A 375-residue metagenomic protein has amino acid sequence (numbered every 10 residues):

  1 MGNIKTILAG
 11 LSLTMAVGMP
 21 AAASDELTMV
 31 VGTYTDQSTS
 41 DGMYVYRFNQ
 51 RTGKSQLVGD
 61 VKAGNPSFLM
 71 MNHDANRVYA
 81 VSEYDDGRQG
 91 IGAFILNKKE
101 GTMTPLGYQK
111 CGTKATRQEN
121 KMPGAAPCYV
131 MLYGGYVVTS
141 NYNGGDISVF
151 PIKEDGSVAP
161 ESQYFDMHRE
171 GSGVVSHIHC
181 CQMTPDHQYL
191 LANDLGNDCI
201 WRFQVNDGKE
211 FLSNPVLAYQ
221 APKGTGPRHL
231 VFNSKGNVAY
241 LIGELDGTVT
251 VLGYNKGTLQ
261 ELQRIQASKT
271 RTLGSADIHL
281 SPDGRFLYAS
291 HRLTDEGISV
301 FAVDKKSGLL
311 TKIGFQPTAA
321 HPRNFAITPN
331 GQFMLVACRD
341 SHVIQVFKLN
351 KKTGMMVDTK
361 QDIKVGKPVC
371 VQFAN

Functional and structural regions predicted by a protein language model:
A23-N49: An edge-strand/N-cap motif at the start of beta-rich repeat modules
Y34-D36, E83-D85, Y142-G144, I152 (+7 more regions): Short loop/turn segments immediately following the C-termini of beta-strands
S38-T39, A63-D74, G112-G134, M167-Y189 (+4 more regions): Beta-rich, blade/repeat-based domains predominating in secreted/periplasmic proteins but also intracellular
R47-G53, F94-T102, V149-A159, F203-F211 (+3 more regions): Short loop/turn segments immediately following beta-strands, especially the blade-tip and inter-blade linker loops
Q56-V61, T104-N120, S162-S172, N214-Q220 (+3 more regions): A short beta-strand motif characteristic of beta-propeller blades
S275-R339: Loop/turn-rich, solvent-exposed surfaces of beta-rich toroidal or solenoidal domains
R339-K348, V357-N375: Blade-level signature of beta-propeller repeat domains, shared across WD40, Kelch, NHL, RCC1 and BNR/Asp-box propellers
